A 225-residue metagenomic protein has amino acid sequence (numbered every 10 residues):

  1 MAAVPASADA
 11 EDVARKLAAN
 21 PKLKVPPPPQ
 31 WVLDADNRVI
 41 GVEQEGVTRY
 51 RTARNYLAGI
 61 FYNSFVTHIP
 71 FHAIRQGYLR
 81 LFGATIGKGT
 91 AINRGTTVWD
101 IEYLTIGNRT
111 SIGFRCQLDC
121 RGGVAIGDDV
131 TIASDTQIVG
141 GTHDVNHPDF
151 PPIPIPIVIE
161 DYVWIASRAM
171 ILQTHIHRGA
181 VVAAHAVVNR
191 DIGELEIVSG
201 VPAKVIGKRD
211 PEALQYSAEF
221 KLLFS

Functional and structural regions predicted by a protein language model:
M1-A84, V201-S225: Terminal amphipathic alpha-helical/low-complexity segments used for targeting or macromolecular assembly
Q44-V47, D144-P154, A180, L195: A short, terminal or domain-edge coil/loop segment
F65-G77, R94-I106, S111-I176, V201-P202 (+1 more regions): Flexible, glycine/small-residue-enriched loop-and-beta-strand segment within the central core of proteins
T85-I86, H175: Short loop/turn motifs at secondary-structure junctions
G107, A133, E160, V182 (+2 more regions): Residue-level detection of beta-strand scaffold positions
S167-D191: Beta-rich strand-turn-strand
E194, S199-P202: Acidic, glycine-centered active-site loop in nucleotide-sugar glycosyltransferases
